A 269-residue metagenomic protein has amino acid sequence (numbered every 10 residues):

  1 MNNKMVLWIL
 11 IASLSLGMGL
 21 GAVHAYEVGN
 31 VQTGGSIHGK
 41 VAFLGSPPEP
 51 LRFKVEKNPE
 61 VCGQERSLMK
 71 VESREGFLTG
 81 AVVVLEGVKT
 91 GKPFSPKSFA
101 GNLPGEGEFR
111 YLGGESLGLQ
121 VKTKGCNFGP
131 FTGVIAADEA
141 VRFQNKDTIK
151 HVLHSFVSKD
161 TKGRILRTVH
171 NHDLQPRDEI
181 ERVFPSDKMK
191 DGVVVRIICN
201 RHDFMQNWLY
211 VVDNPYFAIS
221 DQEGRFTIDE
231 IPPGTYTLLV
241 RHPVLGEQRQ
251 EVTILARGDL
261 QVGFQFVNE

Functional and structural regions predicted by a protein language model:
M1-L7: Positively charged n-region of N-terminal signal peptides that target proteins for export
N3, G19-G21, I231: Alpha-helical structural elements
W8-G19: Bacterial N-terminal signal peptides
H24-E269: Extracytoplasmic copper-binding redox domains, predominantly the cupredoxin/blue-copper superfamily
